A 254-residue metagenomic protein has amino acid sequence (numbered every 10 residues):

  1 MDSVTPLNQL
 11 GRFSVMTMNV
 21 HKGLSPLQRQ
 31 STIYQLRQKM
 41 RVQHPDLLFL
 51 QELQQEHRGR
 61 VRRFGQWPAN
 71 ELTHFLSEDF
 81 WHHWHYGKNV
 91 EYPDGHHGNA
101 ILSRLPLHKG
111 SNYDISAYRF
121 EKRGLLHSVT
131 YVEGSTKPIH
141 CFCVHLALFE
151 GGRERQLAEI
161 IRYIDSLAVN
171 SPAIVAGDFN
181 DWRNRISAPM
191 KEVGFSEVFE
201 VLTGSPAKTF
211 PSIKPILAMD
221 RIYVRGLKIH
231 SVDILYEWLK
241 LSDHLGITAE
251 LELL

Functional and structural regions predicted by a protein language model:
M1-L47, D79, H83-L254: Active-site regions of metal-assisted phosphoester/phosphodiester hydrolases, unifying DNase/endonuclease modules
M18, Q51-Q54: Short loop/turn segments at strand-loop or loop-helix junctions that form parts of catalytic or ligand-binding pockets
S25-Q30, H57-A69: Short, flexible/disordered intra-domain loops and linkers
L53-R58, E91-Y92: Short active-site-proximal "capping" loops at secondary-structure junctions
Q66-T73, S196-E200: Secondary-structure junction/capping motif
P68, L72-W84: Charged, glycine-enriched surface loops/patches that mediate electrostatic binding to polyanionic ligands
